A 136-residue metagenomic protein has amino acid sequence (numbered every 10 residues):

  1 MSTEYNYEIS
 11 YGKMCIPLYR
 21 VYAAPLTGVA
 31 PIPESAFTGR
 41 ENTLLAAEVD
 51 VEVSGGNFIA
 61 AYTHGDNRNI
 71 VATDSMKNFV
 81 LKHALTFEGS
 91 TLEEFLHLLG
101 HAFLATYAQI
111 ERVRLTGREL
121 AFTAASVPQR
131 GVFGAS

Functional and structural regions predicted by a protein language model:
M1-S136: N-terminal intrinsically disordered, cationic/polar leader segments that include organellar targeting peptides
